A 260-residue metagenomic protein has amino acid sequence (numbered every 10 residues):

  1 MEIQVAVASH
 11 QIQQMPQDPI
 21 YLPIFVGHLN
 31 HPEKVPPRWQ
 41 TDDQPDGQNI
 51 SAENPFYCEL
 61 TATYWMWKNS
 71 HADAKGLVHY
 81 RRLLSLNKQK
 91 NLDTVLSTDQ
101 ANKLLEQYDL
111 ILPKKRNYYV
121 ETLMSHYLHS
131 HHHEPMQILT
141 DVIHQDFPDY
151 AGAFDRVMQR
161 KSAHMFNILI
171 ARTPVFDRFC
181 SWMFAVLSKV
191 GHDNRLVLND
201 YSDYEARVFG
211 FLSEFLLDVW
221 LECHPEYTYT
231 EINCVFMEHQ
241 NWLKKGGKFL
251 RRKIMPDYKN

Functional and structural regions predicted by a protein language model:
M1-N260: ER/Golgi luminal nucleotide-sugar-dependent glycosyltransferases, focusing on the catalytic module
